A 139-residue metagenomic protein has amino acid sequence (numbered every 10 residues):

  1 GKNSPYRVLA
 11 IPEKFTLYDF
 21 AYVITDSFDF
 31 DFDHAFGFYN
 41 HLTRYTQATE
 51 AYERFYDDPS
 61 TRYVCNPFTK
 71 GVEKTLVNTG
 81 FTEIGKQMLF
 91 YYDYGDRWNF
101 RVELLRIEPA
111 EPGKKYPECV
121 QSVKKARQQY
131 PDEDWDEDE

Functional and structural regions predicted by a protein language model:
G1-E139: Short linear regulatory motifs enriched in tryptophan with gly/pro/ser
